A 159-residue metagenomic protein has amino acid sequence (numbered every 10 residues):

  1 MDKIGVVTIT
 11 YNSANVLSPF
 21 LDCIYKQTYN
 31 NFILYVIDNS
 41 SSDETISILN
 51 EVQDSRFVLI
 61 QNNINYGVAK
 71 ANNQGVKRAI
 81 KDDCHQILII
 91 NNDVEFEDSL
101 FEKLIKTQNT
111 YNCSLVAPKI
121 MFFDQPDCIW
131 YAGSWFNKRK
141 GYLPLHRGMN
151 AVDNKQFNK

Functional and structural regions predicted by a protein language model:
K3-G5, I33: Cell-envelope/extracellular polymer assembly enzymes that use nucleotide-activated donors
L21-D22, I46-S47, N73, D98-N109: Short alpha-helix within the catalytic core of nucleotide-sugar-dependent glycosyltransferases
D22-N31: Short, acidic, metal-binding catalytic loop of nucleotide-sugar glycosyltransferases
C23, D38-S47, I64, V94: A conserved acidic beta->alpha catalytic loop
N62-D82: Glycine-rich, basic loop-to-helix element that forms the pyrophosphate-binding segment of sugar-nucleotide handling
D83-E95: Short beta-strand-to-loop acidic/aromatic patch adjacent to the donor-nucleotide binding site
E95-W130, F136-N137: Conserved donor NDP-sugar-binding/catalytic core segment of glycosyltransferases
P118, F136-K159: Short, flexible, basic/aromatic active-site loop/helix in glycosyltransferases
